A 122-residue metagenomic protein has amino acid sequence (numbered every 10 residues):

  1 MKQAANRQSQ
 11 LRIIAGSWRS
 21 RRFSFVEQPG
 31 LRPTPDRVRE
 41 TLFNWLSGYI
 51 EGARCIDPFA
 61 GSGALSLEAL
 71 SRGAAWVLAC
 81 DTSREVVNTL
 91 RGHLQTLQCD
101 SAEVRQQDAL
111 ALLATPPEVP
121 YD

Functional and structural regions predicted by a protein language model:
M1-D122: Class I S-adenosyl-L-methionine-dependent methyltransferase catalytic core
